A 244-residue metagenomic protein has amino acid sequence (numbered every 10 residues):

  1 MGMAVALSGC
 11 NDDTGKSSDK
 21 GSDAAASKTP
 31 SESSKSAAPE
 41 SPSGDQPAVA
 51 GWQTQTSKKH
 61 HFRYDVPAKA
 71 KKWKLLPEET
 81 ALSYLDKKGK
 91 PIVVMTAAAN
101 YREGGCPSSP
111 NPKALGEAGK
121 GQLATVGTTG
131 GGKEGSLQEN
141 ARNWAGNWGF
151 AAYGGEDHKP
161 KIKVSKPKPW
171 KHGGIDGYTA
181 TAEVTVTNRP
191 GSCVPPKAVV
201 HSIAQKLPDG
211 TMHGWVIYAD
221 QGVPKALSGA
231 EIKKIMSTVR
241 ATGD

Functional and structural regions predicted by a protein language model:
A4-K58, N100, G104, S108-T125: N-terminal low-complexity, Pro/Thr-rich disordered segments that flank secretion/membrane-targeting signals
Q53-K59, L82-D86, K168-K171: Short acidic-hydrophobic surface loop/beta-edge motif
H61, E134-E139, A226-A230: Soluble non-cytosolic domains of exported or imported proteins
Y64-S136: Secretory pathway targeting signatures of secreted, lumenal, and periplasmic proteins
W73, N143-G154, I235-T238, T242: Structured segments of extracytoplasmic/periplasmic soluble domains in secreted or envelope-associated proteins
T128-H201: Signature of long, low-cysteine stretches enriched in small and polar/charged residues
K168-G243: Short, well-structured beta-strand
